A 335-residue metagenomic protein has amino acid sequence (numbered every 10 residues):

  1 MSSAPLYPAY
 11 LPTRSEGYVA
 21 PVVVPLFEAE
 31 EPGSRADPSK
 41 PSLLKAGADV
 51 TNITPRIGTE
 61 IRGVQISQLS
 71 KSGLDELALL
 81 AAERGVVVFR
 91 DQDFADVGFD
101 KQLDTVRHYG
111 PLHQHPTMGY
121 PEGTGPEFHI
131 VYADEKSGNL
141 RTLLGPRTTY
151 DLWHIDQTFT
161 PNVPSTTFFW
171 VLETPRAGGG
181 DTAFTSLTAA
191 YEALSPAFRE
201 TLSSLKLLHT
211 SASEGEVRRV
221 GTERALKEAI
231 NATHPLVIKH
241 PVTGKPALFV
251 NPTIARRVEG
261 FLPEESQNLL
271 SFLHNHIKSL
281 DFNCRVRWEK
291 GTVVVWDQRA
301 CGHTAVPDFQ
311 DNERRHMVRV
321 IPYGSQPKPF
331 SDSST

Functional and structural regions predicted by a protein language model:
S2-K290, Q298-T335: Non-heme Fe(II) oxygenase catalytic core, chiefly the N-lobe of the double-stranded beta-helix
